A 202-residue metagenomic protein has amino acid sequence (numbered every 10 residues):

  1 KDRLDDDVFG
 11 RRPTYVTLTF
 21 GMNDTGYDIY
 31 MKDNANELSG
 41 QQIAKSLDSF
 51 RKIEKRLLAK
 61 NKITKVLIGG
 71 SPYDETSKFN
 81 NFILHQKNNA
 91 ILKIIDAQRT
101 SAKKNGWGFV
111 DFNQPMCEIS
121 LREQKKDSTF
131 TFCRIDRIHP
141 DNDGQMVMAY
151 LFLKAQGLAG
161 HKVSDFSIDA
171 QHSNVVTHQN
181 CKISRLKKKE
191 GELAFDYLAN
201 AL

Functional and structural regions predicted by a protein language model:
D2-M146, Y150-A170, K182-L202: Alpha-helical cap/lid subdomain in secreted, periplasmic, or secretory-pathway luminal O-acyl-processing enzymes
